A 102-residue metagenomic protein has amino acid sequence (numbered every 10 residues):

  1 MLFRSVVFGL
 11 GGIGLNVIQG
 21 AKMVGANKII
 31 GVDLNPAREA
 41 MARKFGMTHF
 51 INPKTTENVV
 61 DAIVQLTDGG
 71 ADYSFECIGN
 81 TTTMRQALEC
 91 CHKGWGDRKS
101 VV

Functional and structural regions predicted by a protein language model:
M1-L2: Short, small-residue-biased leader/transition segments that mark boundaries at the very start of proteins
V7-L10, K22-Q86: Adenosine-nucleotide cofactor-binding segment
G14-L15: N-terminal Rossmann-fold NAD(P) dinucleotide-binding loop
I78-V102: Glycine-rich phosphate-binding loop and adjacent beta-alpha segment of Rossmann(oid) nucleotide-cofactor-binding
